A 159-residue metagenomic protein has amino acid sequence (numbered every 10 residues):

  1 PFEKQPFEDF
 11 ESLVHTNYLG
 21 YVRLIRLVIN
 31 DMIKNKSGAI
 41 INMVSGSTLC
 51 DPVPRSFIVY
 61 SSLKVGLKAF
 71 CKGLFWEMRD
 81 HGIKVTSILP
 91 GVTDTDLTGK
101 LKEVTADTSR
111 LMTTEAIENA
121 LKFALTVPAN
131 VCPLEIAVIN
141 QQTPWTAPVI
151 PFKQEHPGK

Functional and structural regions predicted by a protein language model:
P1, L27-K36, C50: A short helix-coil junction within the Rossmann-fold of NAD(P)-dependent oxidoreductases
P1-F2, P6-E11: Substrate-binding pocket helix/loop in short-chain dehydrogenase/reductase
L24-V28, F70-C71: Hydrophobic positions on the long internal alpha-helix of Rossmann-like NAD(P)-dependent oxidoreductase domains
I25, S61-L63: Active-site helix of classical SDR
S45: Residue(s) in the substrate-gating loop at a strand-loop-helix junction that position the organic substrate next
C50, G73-I83: Active-site-adjacent segment of SDR/Rossmann-fold oxidoreductases
S87, E103-A147, P151-F152: C-terminal helical subdomain
